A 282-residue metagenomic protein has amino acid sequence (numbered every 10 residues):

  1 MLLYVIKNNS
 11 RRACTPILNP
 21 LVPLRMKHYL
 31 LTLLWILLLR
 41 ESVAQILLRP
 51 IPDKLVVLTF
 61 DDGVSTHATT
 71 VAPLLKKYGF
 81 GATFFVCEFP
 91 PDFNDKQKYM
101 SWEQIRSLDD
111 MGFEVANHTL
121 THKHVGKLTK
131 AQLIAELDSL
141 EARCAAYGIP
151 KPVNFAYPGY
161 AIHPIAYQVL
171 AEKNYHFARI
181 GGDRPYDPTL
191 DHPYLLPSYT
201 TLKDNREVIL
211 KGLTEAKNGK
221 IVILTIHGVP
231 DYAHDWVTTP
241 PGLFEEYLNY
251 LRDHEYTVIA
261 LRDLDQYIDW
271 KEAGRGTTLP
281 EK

Functional and structural regions predicted by a protein language model:
M1-V5, C14-L48: Bacterial Sec-dependent N-terminal signal peptides
I46-E114, E141-R143, P150-V153, Y157 (+2 more regions): Active-site beta->alpha N-cap acidic-glycine motif
I46-L48, D92, A145, F177-Y186 (+1 more regions): C-terminal domain-boundary segment and adjacent tail
L55-V56, K220-I226: Generic beta-sheet signal
F60-G63, F85-F89, T119-T121, A156-Y160 (+4 more regions): Active-site-proximal beta-strand/loop segments in catalytic clefts of secreted hydrolases
H67-T70, L75, D95, H124-K211 (+2 more regions): Catalytic domains of cell-wall/extracellular-matrix polysaccharide-remodeling enzymes, centered on de-N-acetylation
V86-Y99, H124-K130, P230-W236: Acidic/histidine-rich helix-loop elements that form or flank divalent-metal/phosphate-binding sites at the catalytic
